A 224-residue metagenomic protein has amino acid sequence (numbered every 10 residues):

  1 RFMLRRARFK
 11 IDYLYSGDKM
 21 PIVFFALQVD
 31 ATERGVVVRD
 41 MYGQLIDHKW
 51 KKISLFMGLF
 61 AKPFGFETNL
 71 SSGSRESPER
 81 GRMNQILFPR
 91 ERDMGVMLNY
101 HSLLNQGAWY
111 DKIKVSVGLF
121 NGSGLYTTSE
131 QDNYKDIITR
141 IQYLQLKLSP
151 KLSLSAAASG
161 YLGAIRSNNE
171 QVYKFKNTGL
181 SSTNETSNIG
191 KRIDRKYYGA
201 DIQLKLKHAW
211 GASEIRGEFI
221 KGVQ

Functional and structural regions predicted by a protein language model:
R1-L125, Q131-I138, Q142-S149, G160-L162: Outer membrane beta-barrel
G118-T128, K176-E185: Active-site-proximal beta-alpha loop/turn segments in soluble metabolic enzymes
K151-Q224: Detector for outer-membrane/organellar transmembrane beta-barrel domains, recognizing the amphipathic beta-strand
